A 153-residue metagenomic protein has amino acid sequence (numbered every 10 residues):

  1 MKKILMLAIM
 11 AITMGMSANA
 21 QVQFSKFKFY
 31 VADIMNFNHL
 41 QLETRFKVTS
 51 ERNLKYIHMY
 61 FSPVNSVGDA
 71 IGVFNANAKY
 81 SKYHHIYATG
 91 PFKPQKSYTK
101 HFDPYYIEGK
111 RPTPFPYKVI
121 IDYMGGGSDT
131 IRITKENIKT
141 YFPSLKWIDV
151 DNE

Functional and structural regions predicted by a protein language model:
I4-A18: Sec-dependent N-terminal signal peptides
N19-Q23: Boundary of Sec targeting at the N-terminus
N36-T44, I57-H58: Short, solvent-exposed loop/turn segments enriched in Ser/Thr/Gly
F46-E51, N65: Asparagine-centered strand-capping/turn motif at beta-strand->loop junctions
S50-Y56, I71, K110: A short beta-turn/strand-edge loop motif at beta-sheet boundaries
P63-N75: Short aromatic-acidic-glycine turn motif
F74-D129: Short, solvent-exposed, Trp/other aromatic-anchored flexible loops in extracytoplasmic proteins
T113-E153: C-terminal partner/receptor-binding element of secreted or periplasmic proteins
